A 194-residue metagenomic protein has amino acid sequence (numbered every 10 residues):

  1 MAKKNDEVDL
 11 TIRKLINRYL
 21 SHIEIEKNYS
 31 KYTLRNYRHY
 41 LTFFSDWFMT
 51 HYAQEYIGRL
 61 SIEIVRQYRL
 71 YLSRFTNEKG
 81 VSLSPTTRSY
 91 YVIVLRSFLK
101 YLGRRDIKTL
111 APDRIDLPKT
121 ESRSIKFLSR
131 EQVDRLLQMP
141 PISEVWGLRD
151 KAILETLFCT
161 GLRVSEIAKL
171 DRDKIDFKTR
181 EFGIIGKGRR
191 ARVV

Functional and structural regions predicted by a protein language model:
M1-V194: Conserved catalytic core of the tyrosine transesterase superfamily
